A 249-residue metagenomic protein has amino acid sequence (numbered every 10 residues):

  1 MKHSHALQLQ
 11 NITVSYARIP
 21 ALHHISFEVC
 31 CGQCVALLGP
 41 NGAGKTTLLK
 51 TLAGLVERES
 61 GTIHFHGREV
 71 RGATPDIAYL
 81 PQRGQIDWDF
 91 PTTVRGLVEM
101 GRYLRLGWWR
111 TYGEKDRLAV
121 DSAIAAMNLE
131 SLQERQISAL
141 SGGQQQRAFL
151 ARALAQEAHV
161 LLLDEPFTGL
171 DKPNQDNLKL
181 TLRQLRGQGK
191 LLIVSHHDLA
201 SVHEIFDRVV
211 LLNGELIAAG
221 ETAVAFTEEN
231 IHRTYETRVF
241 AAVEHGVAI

Functional and structural regions predicted by a protein language model:
L38-P40: The feature captures the beta-strand-to-loop junction immediately N-terminal to the Walker
A53: Helix-to-loop junction immediately C-terminal to a conserved catalytic motif
G61-P75: Conserved ABC transporter NBD signature motif
E114-L132: Conserved ABC ATPase "signature" region
Q136-L140, Q144: Conserved ABC ATPase signature
L161-D164: Catalytic Walker B motif of ABC-type/P-loop ATPase nucleotide-binding domains
H196-H197: H-loop/switch region of ABC-family ATPase nucleotide-binding domains
